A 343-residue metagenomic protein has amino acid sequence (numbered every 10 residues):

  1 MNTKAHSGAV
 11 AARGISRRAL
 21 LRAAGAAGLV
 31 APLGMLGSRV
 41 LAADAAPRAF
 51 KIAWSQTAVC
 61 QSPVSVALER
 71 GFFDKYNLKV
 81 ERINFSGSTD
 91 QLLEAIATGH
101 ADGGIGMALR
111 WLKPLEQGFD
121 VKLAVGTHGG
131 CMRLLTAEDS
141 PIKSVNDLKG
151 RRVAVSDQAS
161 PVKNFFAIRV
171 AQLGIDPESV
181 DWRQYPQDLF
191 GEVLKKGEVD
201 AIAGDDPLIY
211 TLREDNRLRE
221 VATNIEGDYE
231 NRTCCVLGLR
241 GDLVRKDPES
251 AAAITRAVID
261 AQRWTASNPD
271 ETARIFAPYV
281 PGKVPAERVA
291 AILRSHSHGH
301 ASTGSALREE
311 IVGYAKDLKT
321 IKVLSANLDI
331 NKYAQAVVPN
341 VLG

Functional and structural regions predicted by a protein language model:
M1-A19, A23-L33: N-terminal secretory signal peptides
G28, V40-L41, A45: Cleavable N-terminal signal peptides
A43-I175, W182-Q184, D200-D206, E220-T223 (+1 more regions): Short, glycine-/small- and polar/acidic-enriched structural segments that line small-molecule recognition paths
N77, H100, I105, L115 (+8 more regions): Sec/Tat-exported extracytoplasmic proteins
L109, L189-P278: Pocket-lining segment of extracytoplasmic ligand-binding domains
R245-S325: Secondary-structure end/capping motifs
K316-G343: Conserved C-terminal helix/tail region of periplasmic/extracytoplasmic solute-binding proteins
